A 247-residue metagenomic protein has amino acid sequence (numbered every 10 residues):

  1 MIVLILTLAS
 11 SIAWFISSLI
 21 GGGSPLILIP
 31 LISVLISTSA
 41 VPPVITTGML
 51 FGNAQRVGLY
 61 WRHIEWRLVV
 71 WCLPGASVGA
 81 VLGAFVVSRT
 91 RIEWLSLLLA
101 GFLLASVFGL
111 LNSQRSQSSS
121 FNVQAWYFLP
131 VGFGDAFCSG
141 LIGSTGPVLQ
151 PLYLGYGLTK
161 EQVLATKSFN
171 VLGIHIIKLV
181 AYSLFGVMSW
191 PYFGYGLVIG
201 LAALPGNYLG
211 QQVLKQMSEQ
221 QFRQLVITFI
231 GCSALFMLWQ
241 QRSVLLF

Functional and structural regions predicted by a protein language model:
V3, T46, L99-L103, V107 (+3 more regions): Residues within membrane-spanning alpha-helices of integral membrane proteins, especially the hydrophobic core/packing
V3-W71, V131-G132, A136, G146-G200 (+1 more regions): Small-residue-rich hydrophobic segments that form or flank transmembrane alpha-helices in multi-pass membrane proteins
A40-Q114: Membrane helix-loop-helix hairpins that form the core translocation module of multi-pass transporters
N53-W61, L98-V123, Q211-Q212, C232-F247: Transmembrane helix exit motif
E65-A76, L98-A100, N122-G132, L164-S168 (+1 more regions): Cytoplasmic-side transmembrane-helix entry/capping segments in multi-pass membrane proteins
A84-W94, Q117, Y182-F193, Q241-F247: Membrane-interface helix termini and inter-helical loops of multi-pass transporters
V87, F137-S144, K178, S233-F247: Hydrophobic alpha-helical transmembrane segments in multi-pass integral membrane proteins
G210-C232: Interfacial loop-to-transmembrane junctions
